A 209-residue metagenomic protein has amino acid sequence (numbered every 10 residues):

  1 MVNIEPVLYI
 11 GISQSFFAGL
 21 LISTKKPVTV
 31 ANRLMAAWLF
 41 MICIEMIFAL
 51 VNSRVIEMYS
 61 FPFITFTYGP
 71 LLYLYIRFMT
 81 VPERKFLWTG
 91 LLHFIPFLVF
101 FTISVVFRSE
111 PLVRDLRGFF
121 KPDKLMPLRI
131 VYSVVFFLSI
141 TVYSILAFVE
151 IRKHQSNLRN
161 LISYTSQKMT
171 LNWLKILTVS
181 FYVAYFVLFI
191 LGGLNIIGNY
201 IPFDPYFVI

Functional and structural regions predicted by a protein language model:
M1-S104, R117, K121: N-terminal low-complexity or simple alpha-helical regulatory segments that function as activation/interaction modules
N3-V7, S109, F119-V149, D204-F207: Extracellular-loop-to-transmembrane junctions of the mid-late helices
L8, M35, F61-I64, Y68 (+4 more regions): Alpha-helical transmembrane segments of integral membrane proteins, emphasizing hydrophobic/aromatic residues
I47-V55, V106-R117, F189-Y200: Juxtamembrane "helix-exit" motif on the non-cytosolic side of transmembrane helices
V81-V106, E110, K121-V134, Y164-F181: The cytoplasmic-loop to transmembrane-helix boundary for the fourth helix
V149-T165: Cytoplasmic membrane-interface regions of multi-pass membrane proteins
I151-H154, T170, L177, Y206-I209: Active-site core of Fic-domain adenylyltransferases
V179-I209: Interfacial "cap-and-anchor" motif at the non-cytosolic start of specific transmembrane alpha-helices
